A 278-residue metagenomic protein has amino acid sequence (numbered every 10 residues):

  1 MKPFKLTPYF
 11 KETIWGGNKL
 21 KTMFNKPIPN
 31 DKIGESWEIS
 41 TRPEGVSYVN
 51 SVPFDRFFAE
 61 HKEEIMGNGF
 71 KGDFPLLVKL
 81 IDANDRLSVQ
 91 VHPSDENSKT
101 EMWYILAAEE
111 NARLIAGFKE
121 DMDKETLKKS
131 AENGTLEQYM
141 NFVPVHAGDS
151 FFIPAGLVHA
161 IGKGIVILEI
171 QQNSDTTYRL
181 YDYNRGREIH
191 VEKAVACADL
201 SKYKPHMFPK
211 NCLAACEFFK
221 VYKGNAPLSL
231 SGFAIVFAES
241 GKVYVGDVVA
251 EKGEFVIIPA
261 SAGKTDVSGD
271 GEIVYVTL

Functional and structural regions predicted by a protein language model:
M1-M122, S174-T177, D182-K204, V221 (+1 more regions): Transition-metal
E60, P259, T265-L278: Short, basic/aromatic-enriched C-terminal tail that caps enzymatic domains
V78, L87-V89, E101-Y104, F142-V143 (+4 more regions): His/acidic/aromatic-lined binding-pocket segments of jelly-roll/cupin-type domains and related regulatory beta-sandwich
A112-H146, A234-E251: A short beta-strand-loop-beta hairpin characteristic of the jelly-roll/cupin
A131-Y139, S150-F152, V158-M207: An exposed, glycine/acidic-rich loop-and-rim segment of catalytic or binding clefts
M140-F152, I161, V166, Y244-K264: Short acidic-glycine-tyrosine-enriched beta hairpin
F208-E254, S261-A262: Acidic/His-leaning functional-site neighborhoods
